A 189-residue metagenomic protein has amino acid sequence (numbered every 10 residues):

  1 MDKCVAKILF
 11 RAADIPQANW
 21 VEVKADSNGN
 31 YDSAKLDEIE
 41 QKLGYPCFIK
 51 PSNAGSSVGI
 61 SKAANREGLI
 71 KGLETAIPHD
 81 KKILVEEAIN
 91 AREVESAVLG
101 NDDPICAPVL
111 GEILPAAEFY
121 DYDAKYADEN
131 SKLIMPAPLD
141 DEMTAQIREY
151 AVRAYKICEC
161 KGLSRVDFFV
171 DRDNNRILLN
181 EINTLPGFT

Functional and structural regions predicted by a protein language model:
D2-E86, N90-A91: Active-site nucleotide/adenylate-binding loops and adjacent lid/helix of ATP-dependent enzymes
Q17, A107-V109, L163-S164: A short coil-to-beta-strand element that immediately follows conserved catalytic motifs
S57, A116, N183-T189: Glycine-rich phosphate/pyrophosphate-binding beta-alpha loops
A64-E149, N175-L178: Phosphate-binding site of ATP-dependent enzymes
E87, A97, Y155-F188: Conserved metal-phosphate-binding beta-hairpin within the catalytic cores of diverse ATP-dependent phosphoryl-transfer
